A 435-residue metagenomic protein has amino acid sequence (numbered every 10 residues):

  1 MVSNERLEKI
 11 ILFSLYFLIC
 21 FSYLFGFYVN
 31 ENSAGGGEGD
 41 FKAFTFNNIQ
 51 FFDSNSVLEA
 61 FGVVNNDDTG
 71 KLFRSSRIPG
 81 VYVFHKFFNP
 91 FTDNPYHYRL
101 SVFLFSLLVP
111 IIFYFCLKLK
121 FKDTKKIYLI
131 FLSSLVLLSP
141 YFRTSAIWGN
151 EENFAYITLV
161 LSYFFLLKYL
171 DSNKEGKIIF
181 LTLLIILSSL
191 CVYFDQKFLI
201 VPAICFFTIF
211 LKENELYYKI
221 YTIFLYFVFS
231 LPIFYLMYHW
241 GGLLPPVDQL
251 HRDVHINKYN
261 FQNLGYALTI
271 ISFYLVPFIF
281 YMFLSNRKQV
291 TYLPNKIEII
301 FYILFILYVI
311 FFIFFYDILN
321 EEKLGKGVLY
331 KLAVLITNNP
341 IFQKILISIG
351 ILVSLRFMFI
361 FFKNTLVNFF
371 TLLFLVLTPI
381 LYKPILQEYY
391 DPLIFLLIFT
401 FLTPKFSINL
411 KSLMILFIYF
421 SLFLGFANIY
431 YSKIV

Functional and structural regions predicted by a protein language model:
E8-A43, V192, V228-H239, L304-F315 (+2 more regions): Transmembrane signal-anchor helices characteristic of membrane glycosylation enzymes that use polyprenol
Y16, C20-R77, Y82-F91, Y390 (+1 more regions): Extracytoplasmic loop-helix module adjacent to an early transmembrane segment
S75, P79-V83, F91-I111, S145: Loop-to-helix entry region of an early transmembrane alpha helix in multi-pass inner-membrane enzymes
L100-K122, L161, F165: Transmembrane-helix motifs of polytopic, lipid-linked glycan transferases
S133-S134, I179-D195, P202-F207, Y226-P232 (+1 more regions): Membrane-interface alpha helices of multi-pass inner-membrane proteins
T144-F154, L386-Q387: Short acidic/glycine- and proline-prone juxtamembrane loop motifs at membrane-interface regions of multi-pass membrane
F154-S172, F180-S188, P202-F206, F210 (+1 more regions): Specific aromatic-rich, kink-prone transmembrane helix
V192, A203, Y218-Y330, G425-K433: Membrane-lumen/periplasm interface segments of specific transmembrane helices in polyprenyl phosphate-linked
